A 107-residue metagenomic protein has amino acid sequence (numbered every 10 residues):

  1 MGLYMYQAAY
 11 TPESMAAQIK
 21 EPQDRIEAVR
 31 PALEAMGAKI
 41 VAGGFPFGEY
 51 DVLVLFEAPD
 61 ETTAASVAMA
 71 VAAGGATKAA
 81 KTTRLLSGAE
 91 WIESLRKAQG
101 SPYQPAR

Functional and structural regions predicted by a protein language model:
M1-E34, K39, Y50, A89-R107: Short S/T/G/P-rich N-terminal loop/turn motif that feeds into the first structured element of a domain
Y4-A9, G44-V67: Short, well-ordered beta-strand segments in beta-rich or mixed alpha/beta enzyme and ligand-binding folds
I19-E21, L55-F56, V67-M69, T82 (+1 more regions): Surface-exposed beta-strand edges and their flanking turn/coil or helix-capping segments
G37-G44, A79-K81: A short linear hydrophobic-aromatic micro-motif
P46, R84-L85: Residue-level "edge-of-site" marker
A58-R84: An amphipathic, aromatic/His-enriched active-site/gating alpha helix that lines ligand/cofactor pockets
